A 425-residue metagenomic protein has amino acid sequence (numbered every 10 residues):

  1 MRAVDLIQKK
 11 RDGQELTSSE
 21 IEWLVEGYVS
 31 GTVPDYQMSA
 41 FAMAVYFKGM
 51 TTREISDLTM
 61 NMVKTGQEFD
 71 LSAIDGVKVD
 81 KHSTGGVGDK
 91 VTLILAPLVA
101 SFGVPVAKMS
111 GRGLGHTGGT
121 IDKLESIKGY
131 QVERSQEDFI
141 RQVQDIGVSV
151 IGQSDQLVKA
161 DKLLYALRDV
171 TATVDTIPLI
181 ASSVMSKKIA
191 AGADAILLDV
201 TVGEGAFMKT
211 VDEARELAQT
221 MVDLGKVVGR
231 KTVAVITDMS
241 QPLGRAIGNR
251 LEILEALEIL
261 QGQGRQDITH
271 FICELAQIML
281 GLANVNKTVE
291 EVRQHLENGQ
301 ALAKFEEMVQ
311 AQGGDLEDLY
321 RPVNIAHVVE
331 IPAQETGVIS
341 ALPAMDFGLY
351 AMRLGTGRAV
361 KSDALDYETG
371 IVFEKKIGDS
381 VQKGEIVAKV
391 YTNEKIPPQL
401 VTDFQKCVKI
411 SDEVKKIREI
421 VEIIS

Functional and structural regions predicted by a protein language model:
M1-G88, I127, E307-A311, I424-S425: Acidic, glycine/proline-rich low-complexity segments that act as flexible tails and inter-domain linkers
D5, K10, E15-T17, E68-F69 (+5 more regions): Well-ordered secondary-structure scaffolds
A42-V45, K123, D161-V170, D199-M208 (+1 more regions): Active-site-proximal beta-alpha loop/turn segments in soluble metabolic enzymes
F47-K48, L93-A107, K187-G192, V227-V228 (+1 more regions): Alpha-helix C-terminal capping segments
V77-A100, V104-H116: Glycine/serine-rich anion-binding loops at beta->alpha junctions that coordinate negatively charged ligand groups
M109, V143, I151-Q153, V184 (+2 more regions): Short beta-strand segments
K123-S149, Q219-G225, G229: A glycine-rich helix N-cap at a beta->alpha junction
Q144-A193: Phosphate/diphosphate-binding glycine-rich loops and adjacent basic-rich segments that engage nucleotide
